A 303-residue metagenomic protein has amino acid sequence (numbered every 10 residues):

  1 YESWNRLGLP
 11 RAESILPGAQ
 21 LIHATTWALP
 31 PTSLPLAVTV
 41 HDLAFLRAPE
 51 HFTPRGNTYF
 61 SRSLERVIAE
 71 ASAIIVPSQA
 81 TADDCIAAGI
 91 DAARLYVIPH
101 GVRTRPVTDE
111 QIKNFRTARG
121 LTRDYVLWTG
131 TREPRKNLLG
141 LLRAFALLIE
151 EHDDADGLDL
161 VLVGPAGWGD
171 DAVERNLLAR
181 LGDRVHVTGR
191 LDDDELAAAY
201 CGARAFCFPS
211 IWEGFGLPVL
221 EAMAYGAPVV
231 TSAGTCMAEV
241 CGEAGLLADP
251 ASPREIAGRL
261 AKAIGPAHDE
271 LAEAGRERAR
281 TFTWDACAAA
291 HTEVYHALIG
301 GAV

Functional and structural regions predicted by a protein language model:
Y1-V303: Carbohydrate transferase catalytic cores enriched for Leloir-type hexosyltransferases
